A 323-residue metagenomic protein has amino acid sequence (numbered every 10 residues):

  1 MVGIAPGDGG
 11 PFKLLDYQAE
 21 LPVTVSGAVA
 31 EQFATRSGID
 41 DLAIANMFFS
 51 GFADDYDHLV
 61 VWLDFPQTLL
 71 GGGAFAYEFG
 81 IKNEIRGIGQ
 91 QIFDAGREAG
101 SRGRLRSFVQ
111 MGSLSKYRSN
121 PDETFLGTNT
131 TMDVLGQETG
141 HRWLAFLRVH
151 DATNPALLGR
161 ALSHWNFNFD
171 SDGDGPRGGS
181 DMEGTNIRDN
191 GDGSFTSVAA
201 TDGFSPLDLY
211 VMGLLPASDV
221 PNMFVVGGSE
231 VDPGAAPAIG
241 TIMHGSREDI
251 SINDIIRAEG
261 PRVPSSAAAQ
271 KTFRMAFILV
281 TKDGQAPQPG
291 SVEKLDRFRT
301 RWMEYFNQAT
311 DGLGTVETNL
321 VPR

Functional and structural regions predicted by a protein language model:
M1-I4, F12, F108, L207-Y210 (+1 more regions): A broad "ordered helical/assembly scaffold" signature
M1-L135, T139, A235-R323: Zn2+-dependent metallopeptidase catalytic core
Y56-L63, F146, N222-G228: Surface-exposed patches in mature extracellular/periplasmic domains of secreted proteins
A74, M212, V225-G228, P289-S291: General "foldedness" signal
T128-L214, P221: The catalytic-center signature of Zn2+-dependent metalloproteases
H150-D151, D219-M223, Q285-Q288: Substrate-binding/catalytic groove segments of enzymes that remodel or degrade extracellular structural polymers
G203, L215-R247: Short linear, low-complexity motifs centered on an aromatic residue
